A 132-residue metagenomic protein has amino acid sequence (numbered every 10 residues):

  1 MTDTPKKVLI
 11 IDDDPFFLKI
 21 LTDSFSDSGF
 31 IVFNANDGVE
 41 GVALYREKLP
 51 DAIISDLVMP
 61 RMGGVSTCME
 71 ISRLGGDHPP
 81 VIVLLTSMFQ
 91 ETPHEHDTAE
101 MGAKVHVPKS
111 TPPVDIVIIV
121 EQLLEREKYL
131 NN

Functional and structural regions predicted by a protein language model:
M1-K7, V114-N132: Non-catalytic signal-transmission and effector/linker regions of two-component phosphorelay proteins
L18, P60-G63, Q90: The feature encodes the CheY-like receiver
K19-D27: Charged docking surfaces used in two-component/phosphorelay signaling
G29-N36, L44: Short hydrophobic/Thr-rich beta-strand motif most characteristic of the beta2 strand and flanking loop of CheY-like
N36-E40, G63-M69: Acidic catalytic/metal-coordinating carboxylates
D56: Active-site residues of response regulator receiver
S66, F89-I118, Q122: Alpha4 helix (beta4-alpha4-beta5 surface) of REC/receiver domains from two-component response regulators
L85-T86: Hydrophobic/aromatic residues positioned on beta-strands within the core alpha/beta folds
